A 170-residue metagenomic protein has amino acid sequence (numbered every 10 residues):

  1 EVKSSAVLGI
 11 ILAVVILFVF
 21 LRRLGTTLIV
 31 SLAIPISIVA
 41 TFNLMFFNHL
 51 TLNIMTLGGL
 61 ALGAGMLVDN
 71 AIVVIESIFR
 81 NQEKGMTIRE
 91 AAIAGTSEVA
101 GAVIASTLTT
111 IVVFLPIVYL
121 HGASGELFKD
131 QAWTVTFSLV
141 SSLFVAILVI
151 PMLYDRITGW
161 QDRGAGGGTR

Functional and structural regions predicted by a protein language model:
E1-R170: Hydrophobic regular secondary-structure detector
